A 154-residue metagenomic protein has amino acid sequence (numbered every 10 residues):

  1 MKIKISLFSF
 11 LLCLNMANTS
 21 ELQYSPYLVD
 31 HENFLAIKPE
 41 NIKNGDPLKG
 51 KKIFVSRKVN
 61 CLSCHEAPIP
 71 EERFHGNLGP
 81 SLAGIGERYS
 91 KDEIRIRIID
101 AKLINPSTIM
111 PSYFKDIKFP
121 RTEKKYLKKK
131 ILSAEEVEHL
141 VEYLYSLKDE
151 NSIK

Functional and structural regions predicted by a protein language model:
K2-S9: Sec-dependent signal peptide recognition, specifically the positively charged N-region followed immediately by
F10-N18: Hydrophobic h-region of N-terminal signal peptides that target proteins for export in Gram-negative bacteria
Q23-S56, K154: Electrostatic cytochrome c docking/interface patches
E40, I53, E66-D100, I109-E123: Gly/Gly-Pro-rich "capping" loops immediately C-terminal to redox-active cysteine motifs in periplasmic/lumenal
L48-K52, D92, I96, E138 (+1 more regions): Solvent-exposed, polar/charged alpha-helical surfaces in well-ordered, non-transmembrane soluble domains, broadly
R57-N60, E136: Short pre-active-site segment immediately N-terminal to redox-active cysteine/selenocysteine motifs in thiol-based
S63: Short, cysteine/histidine-rich loop/knuckle motifs that typically chelate Zn2+
K115-K154: C-terminal capping alpha-helices of c-type cytochrome domains
